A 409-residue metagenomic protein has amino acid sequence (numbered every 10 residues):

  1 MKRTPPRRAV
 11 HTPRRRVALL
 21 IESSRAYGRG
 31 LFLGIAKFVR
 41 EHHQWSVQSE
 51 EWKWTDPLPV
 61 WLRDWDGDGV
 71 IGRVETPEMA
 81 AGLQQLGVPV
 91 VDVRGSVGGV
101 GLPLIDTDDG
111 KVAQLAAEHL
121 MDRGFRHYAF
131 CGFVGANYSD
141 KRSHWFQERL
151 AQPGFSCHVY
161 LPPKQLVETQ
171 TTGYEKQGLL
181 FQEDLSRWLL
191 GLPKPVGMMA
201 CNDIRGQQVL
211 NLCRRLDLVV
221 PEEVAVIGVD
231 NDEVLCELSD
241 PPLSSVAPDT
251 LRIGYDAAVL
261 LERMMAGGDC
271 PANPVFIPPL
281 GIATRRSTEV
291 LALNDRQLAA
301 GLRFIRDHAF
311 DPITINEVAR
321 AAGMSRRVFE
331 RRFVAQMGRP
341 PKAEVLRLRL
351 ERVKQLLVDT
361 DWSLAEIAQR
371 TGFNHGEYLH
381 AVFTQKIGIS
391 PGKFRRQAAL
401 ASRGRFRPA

Functional and structural regions predicted by a protein language model:
M1-G69, E78-G323, E330, A335 (+6 more regions): Bacterial carbohydrate/catabolite-sensing allosteric modules
N316, K342, A365, A381 (+1 more regions): Residues within the helices of the helix-turn-helix
F333-P340, V382-F394: A secondary-structure capping/hinge motif
R405-A409: C-terminal end segment of the histidine kinase catalytic
